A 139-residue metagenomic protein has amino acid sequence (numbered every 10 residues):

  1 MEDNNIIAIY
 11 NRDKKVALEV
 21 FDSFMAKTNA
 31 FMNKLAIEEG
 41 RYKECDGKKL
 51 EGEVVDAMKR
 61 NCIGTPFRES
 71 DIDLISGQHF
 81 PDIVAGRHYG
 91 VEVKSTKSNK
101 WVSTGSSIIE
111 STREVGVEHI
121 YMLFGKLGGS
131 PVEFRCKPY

Functional and structural regions predicted by a protein language model:
M1-N4: Nuclease-adjacent, charged terminal/linker segments that flank catalytic cores
I7-R68: Acidic-basic catalytic patches of nuclease active cores, encompassing PD-(D/E)XK and other metal-cofactor nuclease
I37-K48, D73, Q78, I109-T112: Short, charged/polar micro-motifs that form catalytic or ligand-binding hotspots
T65-S70, P131-F134: Short secondary-structure capping/junction motifs at helix and strand boundaries
R68-V84: Active-site metal-binding core of divalent-cation-utilizing nuclease and nuclease-like domains
F80, H88, V117-Y121: Extracellular structured ligand-interaction cores
I83-A85, Y89-K97: Conserved catalytic cores of phosphodiester-cleaving nucleases, focusing on short active-site segments
S98-Y139: Catalytic cores of nucleic-acid endonucleases
